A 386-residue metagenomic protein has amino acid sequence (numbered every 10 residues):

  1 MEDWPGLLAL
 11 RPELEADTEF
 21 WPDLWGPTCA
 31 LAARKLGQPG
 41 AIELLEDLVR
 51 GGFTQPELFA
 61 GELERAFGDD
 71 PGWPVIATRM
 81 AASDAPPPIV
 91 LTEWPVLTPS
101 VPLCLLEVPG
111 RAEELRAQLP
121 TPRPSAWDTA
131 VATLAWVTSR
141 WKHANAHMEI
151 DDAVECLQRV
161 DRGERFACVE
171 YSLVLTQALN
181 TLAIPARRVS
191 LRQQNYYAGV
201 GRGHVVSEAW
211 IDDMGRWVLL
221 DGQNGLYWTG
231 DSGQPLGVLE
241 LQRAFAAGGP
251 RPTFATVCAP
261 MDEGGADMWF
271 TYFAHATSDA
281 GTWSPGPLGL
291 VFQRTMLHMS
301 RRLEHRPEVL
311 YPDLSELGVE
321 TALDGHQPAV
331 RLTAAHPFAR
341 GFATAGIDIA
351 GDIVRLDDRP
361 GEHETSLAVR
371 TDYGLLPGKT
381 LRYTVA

Functional and structural regions predicted by a protein language model:
M1-P71: Alpha-helical protein-protein interaction modules
E13, D17, D47-G51, R79 (+5 more regions): Structured segments of extracytoplasmic/periplasmic soluble domains in secreted or envelope-associated proteins
R65-A66, E208-G215, A339-T344, S366-R370: Short beta-strand segments and strand-loop junctions that repeat across beta-rich extracellular domains
P74-V90: Pro/Ala/Gly-rich low-complexity, hydrophilic intrinsically disordered segments
P87-A167, L173: Secondary-structure boundary elements
T129, L173-P252: Hydrophobic/aromatic-rich core segments of domains that either
G230, P235-F342, R355, P360-V385: Alpha-helical and coiled-coil interaction segments, frequently adjacent to or embedded within charge-biased
A345-G351: Short beta-strand segments within Ig-like beta-sandwich modules, predominantly Fibronectin type-III
